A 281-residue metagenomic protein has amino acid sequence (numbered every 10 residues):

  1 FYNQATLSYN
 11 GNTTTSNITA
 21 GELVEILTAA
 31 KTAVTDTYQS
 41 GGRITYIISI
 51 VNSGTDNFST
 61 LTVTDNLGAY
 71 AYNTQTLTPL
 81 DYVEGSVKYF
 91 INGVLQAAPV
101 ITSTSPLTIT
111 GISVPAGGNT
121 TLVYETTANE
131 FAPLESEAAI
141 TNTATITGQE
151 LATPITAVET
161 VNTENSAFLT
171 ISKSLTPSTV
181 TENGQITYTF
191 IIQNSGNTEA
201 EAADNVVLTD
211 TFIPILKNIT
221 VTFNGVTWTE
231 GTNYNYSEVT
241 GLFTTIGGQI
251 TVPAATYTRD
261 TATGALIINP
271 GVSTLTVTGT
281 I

Functional and structural regions predicted by a protein language model:
F1-I281: Exported/extracytosolic protein signature
